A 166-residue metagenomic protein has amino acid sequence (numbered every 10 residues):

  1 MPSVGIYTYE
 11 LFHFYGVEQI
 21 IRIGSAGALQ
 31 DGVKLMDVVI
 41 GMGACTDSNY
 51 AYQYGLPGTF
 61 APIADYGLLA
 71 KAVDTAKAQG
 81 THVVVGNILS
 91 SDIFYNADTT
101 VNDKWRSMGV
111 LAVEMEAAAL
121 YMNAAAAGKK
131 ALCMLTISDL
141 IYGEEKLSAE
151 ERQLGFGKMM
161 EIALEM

Functional and structural regions predicted by a protein language model:
M1-A70: Metabolite-binding pocket within alpha/beta catalytic cores that recognizes anionic/polar moieties
Q19-I23, I40, V83-S90, V113-M115 (+1 more regions): General beta-strand structural signal in soluble alpha/beta enzymes
I23-A26, A127-Y142: Glycine-rich phosphate/pyrophosphate-binding loops and their adjacent beta-strand/loop elements at enzyme active sites
G27, L89-I93, A119, S138-L140: Glycine-rich beta-alpha junction loops
G58-S107: Active-site rim beta-loop-alpha module in soluble metabolic enzymes
K71-Q79, N123, I162-M166: Generic non-transmembrane alpha-helical segments
T99-K130, T136: A C-terminal functional module that forms or caps the active site or interfaces directly with catalytic machinery
I141-M166: His/Asp/Glu-rich mid-to-C-terminal helical/loop segments that flank catalytic regions of hydrolases
